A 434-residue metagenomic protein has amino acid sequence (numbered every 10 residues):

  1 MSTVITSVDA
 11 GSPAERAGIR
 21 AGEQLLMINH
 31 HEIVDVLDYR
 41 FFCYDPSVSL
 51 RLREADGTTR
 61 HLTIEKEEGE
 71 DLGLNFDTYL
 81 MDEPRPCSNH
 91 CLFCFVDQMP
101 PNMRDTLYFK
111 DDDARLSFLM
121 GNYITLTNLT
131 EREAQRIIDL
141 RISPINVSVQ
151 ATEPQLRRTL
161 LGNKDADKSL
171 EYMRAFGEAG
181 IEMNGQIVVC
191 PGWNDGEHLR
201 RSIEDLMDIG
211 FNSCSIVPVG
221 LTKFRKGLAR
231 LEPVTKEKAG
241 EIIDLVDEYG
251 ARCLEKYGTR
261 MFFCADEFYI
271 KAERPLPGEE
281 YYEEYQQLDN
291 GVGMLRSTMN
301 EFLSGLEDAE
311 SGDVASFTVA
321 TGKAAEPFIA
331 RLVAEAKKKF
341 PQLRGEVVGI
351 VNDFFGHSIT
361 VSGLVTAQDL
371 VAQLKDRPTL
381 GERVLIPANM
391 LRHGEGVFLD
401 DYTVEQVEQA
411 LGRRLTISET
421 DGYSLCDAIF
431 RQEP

Functional and structural regions predicted by a protein language model:
S2-A10, H30-I33: Short, structured beta-strand/loop micro-motifs enriched in basic residues and often containing a Trp
V4, E273-P434: Radical SAM enzyme core and accessory elements
A14, G22-L25, L50, C94: Terminal peptide-recognition signature
R16-V34: Conserved PDZ fold ligand-binding element
R40-F76: PDZ-domain C-terminal substructure recognizer with occasional recognition of PDZ-binding tails
T59, K66-I209, G220-Y249: Conserved Radical SAM active-site core
P144-N146, E182-N184, S213-S215, M261-F263 (+1 more regions): Structural preference for beta-strand elements that scaffold enzyme active sites
R157, W193, G210-E237, Y257-E279 (+2 more regions): Flexible glycine/acidic-rich beta-alpha junction loops that bind and position SAM and/or redox cofactors in anaerobic
